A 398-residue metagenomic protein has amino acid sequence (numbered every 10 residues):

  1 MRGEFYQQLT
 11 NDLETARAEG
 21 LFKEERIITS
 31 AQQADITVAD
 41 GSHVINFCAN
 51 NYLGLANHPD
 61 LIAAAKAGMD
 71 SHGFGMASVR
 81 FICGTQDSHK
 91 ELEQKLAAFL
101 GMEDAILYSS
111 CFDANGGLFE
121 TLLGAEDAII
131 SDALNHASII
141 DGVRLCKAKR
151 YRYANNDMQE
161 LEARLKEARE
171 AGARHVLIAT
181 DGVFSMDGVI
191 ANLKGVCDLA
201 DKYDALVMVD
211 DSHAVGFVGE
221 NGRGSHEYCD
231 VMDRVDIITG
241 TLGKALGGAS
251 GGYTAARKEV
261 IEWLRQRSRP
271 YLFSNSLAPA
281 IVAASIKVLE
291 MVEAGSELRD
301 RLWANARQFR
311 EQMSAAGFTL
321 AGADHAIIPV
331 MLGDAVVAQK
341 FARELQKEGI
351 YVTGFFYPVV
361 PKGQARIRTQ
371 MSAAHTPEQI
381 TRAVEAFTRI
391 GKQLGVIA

Functional and structural regions predicted by a protein language model:
L9-F74, A205: N-terminal "arm"/small-domain region of PLP-dependent enzymes with the aminotransferase-like
N51, Y151, N155-V209: Active-site phosphate-binding strand-loop segment of PLP-dependent enzymes
P59, A63-A67, S71, A98 (+2 more regions): PLP-dependent enzyme catalytic core of the Aspartate aminotransferase-like
V79-T85, E93-G117: Short loop-beta-helix segment that forms the pyridoxal 5′-phosphate
L118-A137: Conserved PLP-anchoring active-site segment centered on the Schiff-base-forming lysine
A125, L145-K147, Y203, R234: Short, structured coil segments at secondary-structure junctions
Y203-L206, H213, V218-D324, V337: Active-site C-terminal subdomain of aminotransferase-like
D300-F309, S314-G349, V359, G363-Q364 (+1 more regions): Conserved PLP-binding catalytic core of the aspartate aminotransferase-like
